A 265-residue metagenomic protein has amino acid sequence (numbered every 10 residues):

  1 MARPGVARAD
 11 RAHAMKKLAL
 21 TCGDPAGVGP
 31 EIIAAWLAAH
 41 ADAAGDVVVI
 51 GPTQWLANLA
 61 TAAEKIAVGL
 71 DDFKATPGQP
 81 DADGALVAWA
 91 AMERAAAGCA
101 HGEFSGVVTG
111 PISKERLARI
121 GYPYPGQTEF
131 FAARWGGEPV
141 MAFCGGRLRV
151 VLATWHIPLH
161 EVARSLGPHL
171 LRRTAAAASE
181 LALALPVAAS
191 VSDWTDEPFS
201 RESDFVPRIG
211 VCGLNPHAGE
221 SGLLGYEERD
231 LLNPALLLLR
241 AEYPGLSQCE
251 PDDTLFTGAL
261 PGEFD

Functional and structural regions predicted by a protein language model:
G5-A9: Residue-identity detector for glycine
D10-T128, P168-D265: Contiguous, glycine/small-aliphatic-enriched amphipathic segments in soluble metabolic enzymes
K65-A67, P139-M141, V150: Conserved beta-strand scaffold positions in the cores of enzyme catalytic domains, especially in NTP/NDP-utilizing
L117, G136, W155-P158, R164 (+1 more regions): A broad detector of the eukaryotic-type serine/threonine protein kinase catalytic domain
A118-C144: Glycine/threonine-rich beta-strand-loop-alpha-helix active-site module that forms ligand/phosphate-binding
F131, A142, A153, L224 (+1 more regions): Short clusters of hydrophobic/aromatic residues that line enzyme substrate/ligand-binding pockets
F143-R173: Ligand-binding beta-strand-loop-alpha-helix segment within the catalytic cores of soluble metabolic enzymes
